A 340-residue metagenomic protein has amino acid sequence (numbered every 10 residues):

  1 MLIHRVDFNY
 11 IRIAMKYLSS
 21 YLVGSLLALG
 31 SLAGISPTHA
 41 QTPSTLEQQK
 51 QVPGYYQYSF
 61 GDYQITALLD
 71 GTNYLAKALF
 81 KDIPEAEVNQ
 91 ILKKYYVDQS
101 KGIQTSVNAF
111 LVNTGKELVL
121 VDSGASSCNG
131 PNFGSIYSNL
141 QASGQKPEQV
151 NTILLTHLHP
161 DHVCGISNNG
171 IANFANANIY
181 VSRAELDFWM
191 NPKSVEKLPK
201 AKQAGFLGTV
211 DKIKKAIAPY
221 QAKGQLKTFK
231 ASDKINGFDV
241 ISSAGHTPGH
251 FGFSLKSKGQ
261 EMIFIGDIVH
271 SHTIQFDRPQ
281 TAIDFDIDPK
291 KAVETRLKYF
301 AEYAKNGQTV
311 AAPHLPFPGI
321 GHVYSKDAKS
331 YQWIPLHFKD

Functional and structural regions predicted by a protein language model:
I13-V23: Bacterial N-terminal signal peptides that target proteins for export
G24-A33: Bacterial N-terminal signal peptides
I35-A40: Sec/Tat signal peptide C-region and signal peptidase I cleavage site
G54-S143, G252-I268: Conserved beta-strand hairpin/beta-sheet module of binuclear metal-dependent hydrolase folds, prominently
D70-G71, S123-S126, L158, A184-E185 (+3 more regions): Active-site metal-binding loops of divalent metal-dependent hydrolases
A109, P131-Y180: Active-site metal-binding motif and surrounding structural segment of the metallo-beta-lactamase
G134, Q141-Q145, Q149, R183-S242 (+2 more regions): Metallo-beta-lactamase
K258-D340: Cap/insert and terminal regions of metallo-dependent hydrolase folds
